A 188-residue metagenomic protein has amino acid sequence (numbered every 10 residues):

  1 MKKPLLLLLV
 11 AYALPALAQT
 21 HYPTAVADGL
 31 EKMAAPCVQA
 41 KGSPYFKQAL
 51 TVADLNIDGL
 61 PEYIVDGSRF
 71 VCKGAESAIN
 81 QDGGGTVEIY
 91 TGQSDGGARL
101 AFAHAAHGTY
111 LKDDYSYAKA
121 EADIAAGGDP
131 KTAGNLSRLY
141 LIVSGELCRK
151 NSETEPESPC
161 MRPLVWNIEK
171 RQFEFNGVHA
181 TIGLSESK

Functional and structural regions predicted by a protein language model:
M1-P4: Positively charged n-region of N-terminal signal peptides that target proteins for export
A13-P15: N-terminal signal peptide c-region/cleavage motif recognized by signal peptidases
A18-T24, A35-Q39, D113-K188: Acidic, small-residue rich beta-repeat scaffolds with periodic aromatic anchors
Q19-T24, G74-H104, S158, R162-K170: Beta-propeller blade repeat segments, especially FG-GAP/WD-type strand-to-loop junctions in 6- to 7-bladed propeller
L50-D58, D129-P130: Acidic, divalent-cation-chelating loop motifs in proteins
G59-V65, L136: Glycine-aliphatic tripeptides that mark coil-to-beta-strand junctions in extracellular and membrane proteins
I64-C72, T86, I142-C148: Generic short beta-strand segments
R99-A106, F175-T181: Beta-propeller fold detector
